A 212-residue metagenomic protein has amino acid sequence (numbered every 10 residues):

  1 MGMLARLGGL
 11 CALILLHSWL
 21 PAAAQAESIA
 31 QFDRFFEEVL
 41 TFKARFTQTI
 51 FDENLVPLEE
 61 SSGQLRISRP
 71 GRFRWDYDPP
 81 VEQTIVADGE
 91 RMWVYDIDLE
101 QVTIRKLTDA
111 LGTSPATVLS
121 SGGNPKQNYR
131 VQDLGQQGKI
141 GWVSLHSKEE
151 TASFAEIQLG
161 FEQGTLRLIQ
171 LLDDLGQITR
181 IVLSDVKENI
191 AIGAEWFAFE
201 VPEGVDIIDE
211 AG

Functional and structural regions predicted by a protein language model:
M1-G9: Bacterial N-terminal signal peptides that target proteins for export
G8-W19: Bacterial N-terminal signal peptides
A22-L58, V201-G212: N-terminal leader/targeting segments and the immediate start of mature chains
T47-F51, D76-D78, Y95-I97, H146-K148 (+1 more regions): A generic structural motif
L58-Q64, G176: Amphipathic hydrophobic-ligand
Q64-T113, T179-R180: An acidic-aromatic
T103, Q127-R130, Q136-A211: Gly/Pro-enriched, hydrophobic low-complexity segments that function as extracytoplasmic propeptides/linkers
A116-S121, P125-L134: Anionic-ligand binding region
